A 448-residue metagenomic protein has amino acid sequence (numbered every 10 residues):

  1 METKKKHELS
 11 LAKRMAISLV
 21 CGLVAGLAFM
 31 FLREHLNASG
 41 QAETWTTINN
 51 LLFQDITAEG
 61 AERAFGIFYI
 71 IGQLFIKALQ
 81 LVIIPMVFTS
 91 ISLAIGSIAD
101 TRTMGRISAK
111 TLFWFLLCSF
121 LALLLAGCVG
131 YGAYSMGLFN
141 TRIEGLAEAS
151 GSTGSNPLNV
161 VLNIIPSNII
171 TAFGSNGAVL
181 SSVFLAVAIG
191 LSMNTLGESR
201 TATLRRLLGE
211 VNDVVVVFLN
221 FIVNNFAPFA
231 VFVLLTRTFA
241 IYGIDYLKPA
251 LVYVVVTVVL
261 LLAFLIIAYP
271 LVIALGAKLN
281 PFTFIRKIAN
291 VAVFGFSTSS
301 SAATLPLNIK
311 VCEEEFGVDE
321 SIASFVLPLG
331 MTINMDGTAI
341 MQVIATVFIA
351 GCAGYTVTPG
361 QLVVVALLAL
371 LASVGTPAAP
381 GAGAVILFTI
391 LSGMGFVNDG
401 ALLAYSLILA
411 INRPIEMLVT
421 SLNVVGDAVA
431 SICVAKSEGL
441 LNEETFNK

Functional and structural regions predicted by a protein language model:
K6-L19, L23-A28, A64, I76-I83 (+3 more regions): Signature of multi-pass transmembrane helix bundles
T46, L117, L121-G145, V256-G295 (+6 more regions): Transmembrane alpha-helices that form the ion-translocation and gating core of multi-pass ion transport proteins
A64-I67, G105, I244-V252, K278-A289 (+2 more regions): Membrane-water interface of transmembrane alpha-helices in multipass transporters/channels
G66-K77, R106, N163, T171 (+6 more regions): Short amphipathic alpha-helical coupling elements at transmembrane boundaries
G96-T103, L138, L196-A202, E210 (+6 more regions): Juxtamembrane helix-boundary/capping and inter-helix hinge elements in multi-pass membrane proteins
T103-K110, V217-F221, E315-G330, P359-G360 (+2 more regions): Membrane-interface alpha-helices at helix entry/exit sites of multi-pass transporters
I285-Q342, L370-A384, I411-C433: Alpha-helical membrane segments and immediately flanking helix-loop junctions that form or couple to the substrate/ion
V343-K448: Transmembrane alpha-helical segments and their short flanking loops that form helix-hairpins/helix-helix interfaces
